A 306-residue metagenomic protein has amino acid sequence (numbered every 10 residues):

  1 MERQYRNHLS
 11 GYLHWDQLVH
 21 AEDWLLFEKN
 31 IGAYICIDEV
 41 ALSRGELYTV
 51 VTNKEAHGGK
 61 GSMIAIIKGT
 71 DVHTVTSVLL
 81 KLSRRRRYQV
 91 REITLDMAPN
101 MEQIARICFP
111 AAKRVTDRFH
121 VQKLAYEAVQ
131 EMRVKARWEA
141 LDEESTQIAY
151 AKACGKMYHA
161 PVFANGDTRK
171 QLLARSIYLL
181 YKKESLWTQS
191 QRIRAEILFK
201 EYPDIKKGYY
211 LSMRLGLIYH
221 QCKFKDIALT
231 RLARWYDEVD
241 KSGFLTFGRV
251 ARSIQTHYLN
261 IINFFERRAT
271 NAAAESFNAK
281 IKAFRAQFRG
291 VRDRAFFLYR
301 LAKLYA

Functional and structural regions predicted by a protein language model:
R3-T94, P99-I104: RNase H-like nuclease fold core
Q4, C108, E127-A128: Residue-level signal for well-ordered alpha-helical positions
Y12, N53, K135, G290-V291: A short hydrophobic/aromatic micro-motif that marks alpha-helical segments and, especially, helix-coil
R44-E46, K54-K60, T76-K81, R85-A111 (+3 more regions): Acidic/histidine-rich catalytic cores and adjacent linkers of DNA breakage/strand-transfer/modification proteins
Y126-W138: Short, surface-exposed amphipathic charged segments that create phosphate/polyanion-binding patches used for binding
